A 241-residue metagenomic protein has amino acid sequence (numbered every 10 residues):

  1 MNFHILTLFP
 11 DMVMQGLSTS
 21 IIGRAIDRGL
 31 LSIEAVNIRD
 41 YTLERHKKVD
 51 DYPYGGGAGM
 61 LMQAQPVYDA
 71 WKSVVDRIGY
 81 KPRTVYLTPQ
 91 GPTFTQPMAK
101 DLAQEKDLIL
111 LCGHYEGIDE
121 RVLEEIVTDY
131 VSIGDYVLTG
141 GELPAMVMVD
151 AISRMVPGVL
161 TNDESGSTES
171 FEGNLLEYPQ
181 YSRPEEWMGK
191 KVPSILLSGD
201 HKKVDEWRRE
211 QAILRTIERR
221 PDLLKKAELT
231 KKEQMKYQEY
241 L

Functional and structural regions predicted by a protein language model:
M1-V75, K202-K225: N-terminal nucleotide/polyanion-binding subdomain common to many enzyme families
H4-L6, E34-V36, V85, L108-I109 (+1 more regions): Hydrophobic/aromatic beta-strand patches that form the interior of the parallel beta-sheet core in alpha/beta enzyme
I38-Y41, H114-I118: Short glycine-enriched loops at secondary-structure junctions
A58-L61, T93, Y115, D119 (+5 more regions): Gly/Ser/Thr-rich beta-alpha loop segments that engage phosphate groups in nucleotides
Q63-H114, E120, P157: S-adenosyl-L-methionine/SAH cofactor-binding core of RNA-modifying enzymes
V122-E169: Structured adenosyl-cofactor binding patch, chiefly the S-adenosyl-L-methionine
L143, M155-I195: Internal, active-site/partner-interface "lid" segment
P184-L241: SAM-dependent methyltransferases
